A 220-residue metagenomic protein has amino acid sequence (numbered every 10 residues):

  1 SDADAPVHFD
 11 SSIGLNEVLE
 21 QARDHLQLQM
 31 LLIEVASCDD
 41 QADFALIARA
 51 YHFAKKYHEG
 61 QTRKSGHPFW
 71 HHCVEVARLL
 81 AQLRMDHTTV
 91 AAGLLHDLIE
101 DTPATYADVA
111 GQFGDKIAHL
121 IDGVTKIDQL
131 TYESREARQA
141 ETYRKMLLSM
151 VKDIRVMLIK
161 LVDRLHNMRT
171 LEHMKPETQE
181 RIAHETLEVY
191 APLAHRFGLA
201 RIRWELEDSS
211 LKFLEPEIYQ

Functional and structural regions predicted by a protein language model:
S1-Q220: Active-site helical microenvironments for divalent-metal-assisted chemistry
